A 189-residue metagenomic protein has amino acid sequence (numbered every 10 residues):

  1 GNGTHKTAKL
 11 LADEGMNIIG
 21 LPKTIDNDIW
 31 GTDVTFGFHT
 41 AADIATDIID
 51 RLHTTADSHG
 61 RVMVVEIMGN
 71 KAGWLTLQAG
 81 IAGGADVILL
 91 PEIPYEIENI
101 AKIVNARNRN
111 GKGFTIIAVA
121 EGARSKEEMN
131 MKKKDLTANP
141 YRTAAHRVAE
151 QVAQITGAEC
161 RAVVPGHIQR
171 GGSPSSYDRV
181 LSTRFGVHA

Functional and structural regions predicted by a protein language model:
G1-G3, M16, L21-D28, E92-Y95 (+2 more regions): Short, ordered loop/turn segments at secondary-structure junctions
G3-H5, P22, H39, K71 (+4 more regions): Gly/Ser/Thr-rich beta-alpha loop segments that engage phosphate groups in nucleotides
K6-L10, N17, F38-H59, M63-A158: Accessory alpha-helical/coil subdomains and C-terminal extensions that flank or cap enzyme catalytic cores
L21-V34, D57-S58, A82-G83: Acidic/polar active-site rim loop that often engages polyanionic ligands
P22, D33, V65, G69 (+3 more regions): Short glycine- and Lys/Arg-enriched binding-loop motifs that mark or flank ligand-binding interfaces
G31-A42, G172-R179: Short beta-strand elements at the ligand-binding edges of bilobed clamshell
P140-H188: C-terminal non-catalytic interaction/assembly regions of soluble proteins
